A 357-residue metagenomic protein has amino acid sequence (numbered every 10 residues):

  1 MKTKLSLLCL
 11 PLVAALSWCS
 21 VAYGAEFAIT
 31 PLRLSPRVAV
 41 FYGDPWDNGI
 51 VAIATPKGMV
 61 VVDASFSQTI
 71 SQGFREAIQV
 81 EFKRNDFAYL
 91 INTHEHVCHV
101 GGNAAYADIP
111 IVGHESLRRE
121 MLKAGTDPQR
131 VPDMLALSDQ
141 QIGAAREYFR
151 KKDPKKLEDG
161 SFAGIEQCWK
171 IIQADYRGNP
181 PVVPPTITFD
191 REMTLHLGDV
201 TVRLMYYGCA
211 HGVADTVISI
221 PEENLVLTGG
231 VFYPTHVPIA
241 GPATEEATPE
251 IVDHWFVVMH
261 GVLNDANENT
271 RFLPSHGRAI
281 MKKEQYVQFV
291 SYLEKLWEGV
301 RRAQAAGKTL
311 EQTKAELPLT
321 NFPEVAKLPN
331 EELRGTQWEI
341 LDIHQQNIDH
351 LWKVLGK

Functional and structural regions predicted by a protein language model:
M1-L5: Positively charged n-region of N-terminal signal peptides that target proteins for export
C9-C19: Bacterial N-terminal signal peptides
E26-A28, R33-L34, T126-Y207, V257-H260: Metallo-beta-lactamase
T30-V80, T216-G230: Conserved beta-strand hairpin/beta-sheet module of binuclear metal-dependent hydrolase folds, prominently
R37, I53, D63, I78 (+10 more regions): Divalent metal-coordination and catalytic microenvironments
P56-G58, T69-G113: Active-site metal-binding motif and surrounding structural segment of the metallo-beta-lactamase
G58-V60, F66-Q68, T194, T201-K295: Metallo-beta-lactamase
A305-K357: C-terminal regulatory/interaction regions
